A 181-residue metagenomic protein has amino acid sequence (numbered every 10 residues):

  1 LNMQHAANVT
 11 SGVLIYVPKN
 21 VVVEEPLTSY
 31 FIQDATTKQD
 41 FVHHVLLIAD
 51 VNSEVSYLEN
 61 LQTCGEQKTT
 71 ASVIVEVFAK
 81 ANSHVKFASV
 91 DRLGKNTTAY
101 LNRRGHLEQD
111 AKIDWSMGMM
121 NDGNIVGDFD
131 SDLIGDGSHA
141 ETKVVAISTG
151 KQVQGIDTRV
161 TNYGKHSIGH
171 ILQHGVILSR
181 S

Functional and structural regions predicted by a protein language model:
L1-S181: Conserved beta-strand/loop scaffold segments within soluble protein domains that form the structured core and edges
